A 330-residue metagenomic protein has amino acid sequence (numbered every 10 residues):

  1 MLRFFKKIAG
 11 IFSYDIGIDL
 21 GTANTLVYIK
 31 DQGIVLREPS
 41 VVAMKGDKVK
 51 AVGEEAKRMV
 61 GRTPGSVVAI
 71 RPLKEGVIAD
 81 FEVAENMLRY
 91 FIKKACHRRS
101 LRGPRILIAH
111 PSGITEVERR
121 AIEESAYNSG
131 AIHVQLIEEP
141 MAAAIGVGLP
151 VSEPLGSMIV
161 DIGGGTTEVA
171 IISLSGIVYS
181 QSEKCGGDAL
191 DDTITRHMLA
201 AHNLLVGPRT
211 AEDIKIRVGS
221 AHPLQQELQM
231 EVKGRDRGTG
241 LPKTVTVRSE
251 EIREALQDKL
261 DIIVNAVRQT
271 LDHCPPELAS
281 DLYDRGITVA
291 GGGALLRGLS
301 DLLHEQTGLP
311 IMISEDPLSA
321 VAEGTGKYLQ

Functional and structural regions predicted by a protein language model:
M1-I162, A170-T288, A294-Q330: Nucleotide/phosphate-binding catalytic cleft detector across ATP-hydrolyzing and phosphate-transferring enzymes
